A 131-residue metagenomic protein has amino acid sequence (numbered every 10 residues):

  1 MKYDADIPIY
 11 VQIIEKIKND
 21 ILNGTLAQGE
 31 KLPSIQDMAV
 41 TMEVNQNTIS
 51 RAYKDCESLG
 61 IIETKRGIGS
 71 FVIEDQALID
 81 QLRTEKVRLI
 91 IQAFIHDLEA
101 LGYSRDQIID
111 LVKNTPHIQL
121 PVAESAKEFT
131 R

Functional and structural regions predicted by a protein language model:
M1-K31, D37, E85, L89 (+2 more regions): Extreme N-terminal segment that seeds HTH/winged-HTH DNA-binding domains in transcriptional regulators
Y10, S34, I68-E85: Short, cationic-aromatic polyanion-contact patches
I13-E15, T48-R51, I62-E63, D80 (+1 more regions): Short alpha-helical segments used as structural interaction elements across diverse proteins
T25-L26, E30, S58-G67, F71-E74: Beta-hairpin "wing" of winged helix-turn-helix
K31-E63: N-terminal helix-turn-helix
T41, S58-I61, Q76, L101 (+1 more regions): Residue cluster at the C-terminal edge of the helix-turn-helix DNA-binding motif
Q76, F94-I95: Short amphipathic alpha-helical interaction patches enriched in hydrophobic/aromatic residues with interspersed Lys/Arg
